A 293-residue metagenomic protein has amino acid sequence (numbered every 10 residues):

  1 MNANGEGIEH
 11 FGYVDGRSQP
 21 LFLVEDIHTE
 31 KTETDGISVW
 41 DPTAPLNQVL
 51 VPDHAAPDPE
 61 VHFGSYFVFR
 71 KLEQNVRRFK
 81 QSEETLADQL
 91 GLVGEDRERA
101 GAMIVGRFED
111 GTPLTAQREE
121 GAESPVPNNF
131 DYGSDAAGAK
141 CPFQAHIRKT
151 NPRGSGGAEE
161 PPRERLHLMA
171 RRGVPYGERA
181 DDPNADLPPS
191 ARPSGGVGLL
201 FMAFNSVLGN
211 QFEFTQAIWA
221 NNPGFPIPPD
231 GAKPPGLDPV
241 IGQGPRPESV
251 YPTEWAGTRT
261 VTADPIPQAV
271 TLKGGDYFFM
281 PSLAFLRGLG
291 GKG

Functional and structural regions predicted by a protein language model:
M1-G293: Long, histidine/aromatic-enriched segments associated with O2/redox biology
